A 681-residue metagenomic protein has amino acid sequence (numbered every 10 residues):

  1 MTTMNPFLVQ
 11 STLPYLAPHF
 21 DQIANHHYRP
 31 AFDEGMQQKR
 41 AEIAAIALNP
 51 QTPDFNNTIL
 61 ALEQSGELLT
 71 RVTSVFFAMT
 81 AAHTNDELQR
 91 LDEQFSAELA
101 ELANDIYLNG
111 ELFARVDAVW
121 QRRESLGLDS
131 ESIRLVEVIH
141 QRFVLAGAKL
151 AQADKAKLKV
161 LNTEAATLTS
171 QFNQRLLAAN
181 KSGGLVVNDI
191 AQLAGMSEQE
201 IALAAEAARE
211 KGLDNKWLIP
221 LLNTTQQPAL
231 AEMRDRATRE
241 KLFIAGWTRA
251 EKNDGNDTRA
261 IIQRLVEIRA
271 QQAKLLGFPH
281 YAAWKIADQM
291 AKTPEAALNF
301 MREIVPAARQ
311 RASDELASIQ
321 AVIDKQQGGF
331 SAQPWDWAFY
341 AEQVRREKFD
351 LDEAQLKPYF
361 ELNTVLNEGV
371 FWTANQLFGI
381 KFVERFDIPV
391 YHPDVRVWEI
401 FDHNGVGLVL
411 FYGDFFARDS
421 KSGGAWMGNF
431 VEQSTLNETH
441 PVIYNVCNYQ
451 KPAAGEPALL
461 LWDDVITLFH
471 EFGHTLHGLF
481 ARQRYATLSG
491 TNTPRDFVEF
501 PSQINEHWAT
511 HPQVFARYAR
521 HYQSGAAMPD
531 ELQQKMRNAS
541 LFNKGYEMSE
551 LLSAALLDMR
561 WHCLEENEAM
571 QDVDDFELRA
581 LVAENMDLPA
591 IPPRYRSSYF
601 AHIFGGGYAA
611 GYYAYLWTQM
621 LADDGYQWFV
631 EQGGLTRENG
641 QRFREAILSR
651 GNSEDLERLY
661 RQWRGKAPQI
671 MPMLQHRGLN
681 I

Functional and structural regions predicted by a protein language model:
M1-E200: N-terminal helix-rich structural modules
T2-P30, E34, K216-L218, E347-F349 (+9 more regions): C-terminal, non-catalytic "cap/extension" segments appended to globular domains
T12-H27, F76-F95, A118-V160, P220-A260 (+6 more regions): Short His/Asp/Glu-rich catalytic/ion-coordination signatures at enzyme active sites or charged loops
Q37, A41, A45-T52, L68-N85 (+22 more regions): Intrinsically disordered or highly flexible coil/loop and linker segments, enriched in small and charged/polar residues
E67-A78, E137, Q141, I244 (+3 more regions): Short, hydrophobic/amphipathic alpha-helical patches that form generic packing surfaces within helical domains
E131, L135-V136, T167, Q174 (+9 more regions): Active-site-proximal, well-structured secondary-structure segments within enzyme catalytic domains
T224-Q226, Q272, H403-G405, F415-R418 (+4 more regions): Short, glycine-/Ser/Thr-/acidic-enriched flexible segments
Q450-L468: Short pre-active-site segment immediately N-terminal to the catalytic Zn-binding motif
